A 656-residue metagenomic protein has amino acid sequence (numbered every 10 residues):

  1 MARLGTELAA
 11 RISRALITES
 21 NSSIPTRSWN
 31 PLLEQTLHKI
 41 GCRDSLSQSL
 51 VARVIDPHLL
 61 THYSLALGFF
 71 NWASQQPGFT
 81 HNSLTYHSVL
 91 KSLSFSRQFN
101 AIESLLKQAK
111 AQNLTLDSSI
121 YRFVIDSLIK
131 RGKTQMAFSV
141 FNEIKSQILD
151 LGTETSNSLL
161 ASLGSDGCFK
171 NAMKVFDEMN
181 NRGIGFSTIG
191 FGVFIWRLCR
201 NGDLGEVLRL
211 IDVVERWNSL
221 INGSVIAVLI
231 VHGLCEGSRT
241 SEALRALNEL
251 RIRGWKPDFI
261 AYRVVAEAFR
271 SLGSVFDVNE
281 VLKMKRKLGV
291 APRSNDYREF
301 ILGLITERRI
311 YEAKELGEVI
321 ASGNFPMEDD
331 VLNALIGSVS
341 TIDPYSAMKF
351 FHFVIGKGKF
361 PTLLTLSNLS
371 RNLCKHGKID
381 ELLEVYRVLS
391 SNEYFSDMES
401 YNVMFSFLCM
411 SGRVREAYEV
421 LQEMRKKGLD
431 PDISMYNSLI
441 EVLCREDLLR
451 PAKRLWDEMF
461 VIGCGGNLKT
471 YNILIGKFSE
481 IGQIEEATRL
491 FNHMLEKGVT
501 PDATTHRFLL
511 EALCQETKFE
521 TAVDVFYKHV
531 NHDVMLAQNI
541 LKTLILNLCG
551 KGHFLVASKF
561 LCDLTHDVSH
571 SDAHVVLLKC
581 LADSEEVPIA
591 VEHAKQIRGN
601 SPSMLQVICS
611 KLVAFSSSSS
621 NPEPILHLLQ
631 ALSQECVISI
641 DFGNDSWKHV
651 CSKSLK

Functional and structural regions predicted by a protein language model:
M1-E19, K653-K656: N-terminal mitochondrial targeting presequence
W29-V54, H58-Y86, N100-A111: Internal amphipathic alpha-helical repeat/solenoid segments
S47-V51, A66, N82, Y86-H87 (+47 more regions): Pentatricopeptide repeat
P77-G78, N113, G132, I148 (+26 more regions): Inter-helix linker motif
A137-F141, A172-F176, V207-V214, A243-L247 (+9 more regions): Alpha-helical repeat scaffolds
V576-K656: C-terminal interaction modules of eukaryotic adaptor/scaffold proteins
